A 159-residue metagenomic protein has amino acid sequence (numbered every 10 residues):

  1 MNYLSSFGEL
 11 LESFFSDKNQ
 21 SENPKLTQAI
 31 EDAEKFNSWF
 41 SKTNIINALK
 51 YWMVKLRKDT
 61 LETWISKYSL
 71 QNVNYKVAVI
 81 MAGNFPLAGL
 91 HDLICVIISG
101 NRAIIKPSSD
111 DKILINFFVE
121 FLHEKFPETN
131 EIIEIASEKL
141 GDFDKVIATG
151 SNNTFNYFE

Functional and structural regions predicted by a protein language model:
M1-A78: N-terminal Rossmann-like NAD(P)+-binding subdomain of aldehyde/semialdehyde dehydrogenases
D17, D32, D59, D92 (+2 more regions): Acidic-enriched, low-complexity/disordered segments with a strong bias for Aspartate over Glutamate
A29-D32, F36, R102, N130 (+1 more regions): Generic preference for well-ordered secondary structure
K55, C95-A103, A136-G141, F158: Short, surface-exposed, charge-dense and proline/glycine-enriched linear segments
L61-K125, T129: Conserved small-residue-rich beta-alpha loop and adjacent elements that most often cradle the phosphate/pyrophosphate
K76, K125-E159: Conserved NAD(P)+-binding/catalytic subdomain of aldehyde/semialdehyde dehydrogenases
